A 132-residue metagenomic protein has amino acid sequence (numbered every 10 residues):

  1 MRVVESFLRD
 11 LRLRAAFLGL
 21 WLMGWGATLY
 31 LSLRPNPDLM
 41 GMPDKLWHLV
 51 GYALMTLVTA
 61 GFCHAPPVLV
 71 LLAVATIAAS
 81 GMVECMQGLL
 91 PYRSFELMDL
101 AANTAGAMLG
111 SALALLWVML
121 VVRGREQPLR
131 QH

Functional and structural regions predicted by a protein language model:
M1-L100, T104, M108-H132: Bulky hydrophobic segments
